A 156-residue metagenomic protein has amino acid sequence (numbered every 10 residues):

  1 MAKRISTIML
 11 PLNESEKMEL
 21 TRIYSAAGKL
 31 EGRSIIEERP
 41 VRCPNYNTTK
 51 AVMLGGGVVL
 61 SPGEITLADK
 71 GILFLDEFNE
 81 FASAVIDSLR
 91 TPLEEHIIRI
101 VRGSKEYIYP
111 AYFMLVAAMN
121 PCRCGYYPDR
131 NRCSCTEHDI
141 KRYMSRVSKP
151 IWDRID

Functional and structural regions predicted by a protein language model:
M1-R33, E95: Walker A/P-loop
R4, P44-T49, S61-E94, Y126-D129 (+1 more regions): Conserved AAA+/SF3 P-loop NTPase catalytic/coupling segment centered on the Walker-B
M9-L12, C135-D156: Interdomain motor-coupling "hinge/lid" segment immediately C-terminal to the ATP-binding subdomain of NTP-driven enzymes
P11, L73-L75, R99: Short hydrophobic alpha-helical runs that function as membrane-insertion/retention elements
G32-G55, V59: Inter-Walker segment of RecA-like/P-loop motor cores
V41-R42, S61, I65-K70, I100-P121 (+2 more regions): AAA+/SF3 P-loop NTPase mechanochemical coupling elements
V59, D87-Y109, P128-R146: Substrate-gripping "pore-loop 1 plus following alpha2 helix"
